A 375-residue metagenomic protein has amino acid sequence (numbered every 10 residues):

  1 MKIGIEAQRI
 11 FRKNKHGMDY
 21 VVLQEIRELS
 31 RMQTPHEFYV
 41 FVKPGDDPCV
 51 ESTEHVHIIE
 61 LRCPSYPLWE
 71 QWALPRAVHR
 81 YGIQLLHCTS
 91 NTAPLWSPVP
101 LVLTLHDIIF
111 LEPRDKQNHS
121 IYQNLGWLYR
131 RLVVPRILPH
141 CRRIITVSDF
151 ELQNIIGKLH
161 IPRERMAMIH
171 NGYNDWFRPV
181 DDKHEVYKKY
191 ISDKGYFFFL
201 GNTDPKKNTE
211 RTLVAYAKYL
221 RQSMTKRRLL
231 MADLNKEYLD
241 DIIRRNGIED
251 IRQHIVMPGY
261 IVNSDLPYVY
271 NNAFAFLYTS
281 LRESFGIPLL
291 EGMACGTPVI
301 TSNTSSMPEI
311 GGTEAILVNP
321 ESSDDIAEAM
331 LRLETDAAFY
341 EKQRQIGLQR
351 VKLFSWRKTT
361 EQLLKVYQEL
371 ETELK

Functional and structural regions predicted by a protein language model:
M1-K375: Carbohydrate transferase catalytic cores enriched for Leloir-type hexosyltransferases
